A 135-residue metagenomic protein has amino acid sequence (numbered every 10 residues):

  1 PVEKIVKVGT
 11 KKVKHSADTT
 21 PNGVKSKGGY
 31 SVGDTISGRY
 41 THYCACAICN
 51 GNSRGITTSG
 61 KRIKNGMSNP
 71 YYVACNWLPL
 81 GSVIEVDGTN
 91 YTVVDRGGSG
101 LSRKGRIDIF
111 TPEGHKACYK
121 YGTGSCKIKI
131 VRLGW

Functional and structural regions predicted by a protein language model:
P1-K14: Conserved "repeat-terminator" motif of extracellular CCP/Sushi domains
V13-W135: Solvent-exposed, well-ordered loop and adjacent helix/strand elements within mature globular domains that form
